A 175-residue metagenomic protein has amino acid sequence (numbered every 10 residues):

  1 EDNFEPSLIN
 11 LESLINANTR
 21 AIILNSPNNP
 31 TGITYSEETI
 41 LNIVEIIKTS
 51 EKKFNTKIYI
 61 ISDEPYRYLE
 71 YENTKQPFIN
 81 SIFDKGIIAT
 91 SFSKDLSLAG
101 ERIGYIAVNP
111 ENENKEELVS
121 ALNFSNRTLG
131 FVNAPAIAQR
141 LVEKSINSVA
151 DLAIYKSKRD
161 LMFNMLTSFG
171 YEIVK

Functional and structural regions predicted by a protein language model:
E1: Substrate-binding/gating loop at the entrance of the active-site cleft, primarily in PLP-dependent aminotransferase-like
E5-N18, P30-L98, Y105, P110: Active-site pre-lysine segment of PLP-dependent enzymes
R20-I22: Short SAM/SAH-binding signature in class I
N25: Residues lining the SAM
K85-K156, D160-F169: Conserved core segment of the aminotransferase class I/II
E172-K175: Short beta-strand
